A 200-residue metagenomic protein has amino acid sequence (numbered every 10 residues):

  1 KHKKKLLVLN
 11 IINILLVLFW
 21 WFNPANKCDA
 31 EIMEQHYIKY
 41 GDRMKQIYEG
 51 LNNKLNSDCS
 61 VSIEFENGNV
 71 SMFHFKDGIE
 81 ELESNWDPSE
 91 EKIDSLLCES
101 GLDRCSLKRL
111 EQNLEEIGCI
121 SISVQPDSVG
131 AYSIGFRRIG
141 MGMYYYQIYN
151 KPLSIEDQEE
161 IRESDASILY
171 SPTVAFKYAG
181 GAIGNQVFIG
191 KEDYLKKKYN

Functional and structural regions predicted by a protein language model:
K1, H36, N52, V174-A175 (+1 more regions): N-terminal first transmembrane alpha-helix
K1-K3, P24, G101, G118 (+2 more regions): Short, flexible coil/linker elements and helix-boundary hinge sites characteristic of intrinsically disordered
K1-N13: N-terminal Sec-pathway targeting helices
L9-I12, A25-C28, Q112, E156 (+1 more regions): Intrinsic-disorder/low-complexity regions
I12-L15, Y146: Residue-level marker of intrinsically disordered, low-complexity segments enriched for small/polar residues
V17-C105, R109: N-terminal export/targeting and maturation segments
S106-N200: Extracytoplasmic electrostatic interaction patches
